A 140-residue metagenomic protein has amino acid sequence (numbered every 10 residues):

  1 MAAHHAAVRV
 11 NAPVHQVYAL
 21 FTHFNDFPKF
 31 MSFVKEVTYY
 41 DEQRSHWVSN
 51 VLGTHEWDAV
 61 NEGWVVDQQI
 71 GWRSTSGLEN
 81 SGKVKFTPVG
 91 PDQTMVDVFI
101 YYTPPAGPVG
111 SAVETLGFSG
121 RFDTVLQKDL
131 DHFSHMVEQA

Functional and structural regions predicted by a protein language model:
M1-E42, H132-H135: Hydrophobic ligand-binding cavity/cleft-lining segments
A3-H5, H55-A59, E79-K83, M95: Short, surface-exposed coil-to-beta transition loops
Y39-H46, W64-W72, Q139: Short, hydrophobic/aromatic-rich segments at coil-to-beta transitions
Y40, E62-W64, K85-P91: Short beta-strand micro-motifs enriched in acidic
N50-E56, P104-P108: Short, cysteine-centered beta-strand-loop-beta hairpins and adjacent loop/turn segments enriched in charged/polar
L52-H55, E62-Q69, G77-L78, D92: Short, charged/polar surface micro-motifs in flexible loops or helix N-caps
T75-K128, H135, Q139: Beta-strand/loop substructures that line and gate deep hydrophobic ligand-binding cavities in soluble
